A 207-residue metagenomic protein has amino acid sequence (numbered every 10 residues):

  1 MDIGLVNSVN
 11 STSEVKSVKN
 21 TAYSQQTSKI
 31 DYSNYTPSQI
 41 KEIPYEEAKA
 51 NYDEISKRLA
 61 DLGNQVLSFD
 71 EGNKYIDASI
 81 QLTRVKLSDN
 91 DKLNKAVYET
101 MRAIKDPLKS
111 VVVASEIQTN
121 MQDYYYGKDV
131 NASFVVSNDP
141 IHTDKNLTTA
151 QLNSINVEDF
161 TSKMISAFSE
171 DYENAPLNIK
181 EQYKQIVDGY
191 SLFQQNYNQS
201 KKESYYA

Functional and structural regions predicted by a protein language model:
M1-A207: Type III/flagellar secretion export determinants
